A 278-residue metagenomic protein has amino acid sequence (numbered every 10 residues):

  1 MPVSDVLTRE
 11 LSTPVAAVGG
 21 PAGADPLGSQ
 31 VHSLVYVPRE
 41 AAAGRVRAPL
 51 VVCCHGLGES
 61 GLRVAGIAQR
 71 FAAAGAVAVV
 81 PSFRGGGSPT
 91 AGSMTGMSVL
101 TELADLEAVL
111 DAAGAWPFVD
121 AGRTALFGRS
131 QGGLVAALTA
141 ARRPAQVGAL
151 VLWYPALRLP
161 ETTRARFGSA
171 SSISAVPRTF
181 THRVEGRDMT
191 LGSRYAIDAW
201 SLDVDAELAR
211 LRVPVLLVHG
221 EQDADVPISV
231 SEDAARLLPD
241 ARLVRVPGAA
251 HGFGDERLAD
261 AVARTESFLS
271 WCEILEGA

Functional and structural regions predicted by a protein language model:
M1-G44: N-terminal cap/lid segment of alpha/beta-hydrolase-fold proteins
A48, H55-E59, E221: Active-site glycine-rich loops that stabilize anionic/oxyanionic intermediates across multiple enzyme folds
L57-Q69: The serine-hydrolase catalytic nucleophile loop
S60, G87-D120: Catalytic nucleophile-loop/oxyanion-hole region of alpha/beta-hydrolase and closely related hydrolase-like folds
A68-A91: Conserved alpha/beta-hydrolase
R142-L191: Hydrolase active-site cap/lid region
L211, L217-H219, D223: Short beta-strand/loop motif that positions the catalytic acidic residue of the alpha/beta-hydrolase fold
A249-V262: Catalytic histidine-centered segment of alpha/beta-hydrolase-like enzymes
